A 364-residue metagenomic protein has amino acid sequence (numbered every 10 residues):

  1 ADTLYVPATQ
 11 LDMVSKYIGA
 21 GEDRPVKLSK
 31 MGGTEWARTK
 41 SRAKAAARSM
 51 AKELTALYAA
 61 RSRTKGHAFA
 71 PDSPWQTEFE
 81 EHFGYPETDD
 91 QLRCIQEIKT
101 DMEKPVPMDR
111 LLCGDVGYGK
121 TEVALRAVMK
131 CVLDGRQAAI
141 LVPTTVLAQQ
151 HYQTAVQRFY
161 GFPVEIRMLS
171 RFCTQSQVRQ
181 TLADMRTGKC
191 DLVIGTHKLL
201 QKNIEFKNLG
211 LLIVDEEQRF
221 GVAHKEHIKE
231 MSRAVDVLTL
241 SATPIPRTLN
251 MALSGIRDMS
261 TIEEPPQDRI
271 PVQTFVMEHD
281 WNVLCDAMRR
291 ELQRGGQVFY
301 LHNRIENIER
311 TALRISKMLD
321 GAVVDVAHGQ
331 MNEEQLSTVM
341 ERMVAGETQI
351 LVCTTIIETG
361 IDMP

Functional and structural regions predicted by a protein language model:
A1-D90: Upstream accessory/linker segments immediately N-terminal to the RecA-like ATPase cores of bacterial MutS and a subset
R63-H67, F83-Y85, R93-Q96, E103-P364: Inter-lobe coupling/hinge segments of SF2-like helicase ATPases
